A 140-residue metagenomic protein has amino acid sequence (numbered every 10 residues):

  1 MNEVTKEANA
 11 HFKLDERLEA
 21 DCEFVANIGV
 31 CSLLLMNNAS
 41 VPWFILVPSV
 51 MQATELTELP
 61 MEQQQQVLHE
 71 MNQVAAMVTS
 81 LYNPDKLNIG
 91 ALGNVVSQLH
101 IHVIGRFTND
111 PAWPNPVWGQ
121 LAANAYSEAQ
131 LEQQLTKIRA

Functional and structural regions predicted by a protein language model:
M1-L99, V103-A140: HIT superfamily nucleotide-processing domains
